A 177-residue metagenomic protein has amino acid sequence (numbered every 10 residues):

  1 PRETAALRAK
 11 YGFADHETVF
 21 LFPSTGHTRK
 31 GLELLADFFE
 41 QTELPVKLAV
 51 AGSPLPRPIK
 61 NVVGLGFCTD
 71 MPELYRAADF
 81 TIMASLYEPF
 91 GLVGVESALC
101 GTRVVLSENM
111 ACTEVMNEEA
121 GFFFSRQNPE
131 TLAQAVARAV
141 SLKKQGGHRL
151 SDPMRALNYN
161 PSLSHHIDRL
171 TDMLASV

Functional and structural regions predicted by a protein language model:
P1-F13, Q145: A short helix/loop element that forms part of the nucleotide-sugar donor recognition site in Leloir-type
A14-K30, A36-F39: Conserved donor-binding/catalytic core segment of Leloir-type glycosyltransferases
F67-C68, L74-A78: Short alpha-helical donor nucleotide-sugar binding micro-motif in glycosyltransferases
L86: Aromatic "clamp/platform" in nucleotide-sugar-dependent glycosyltransferases that forms part of the donor/acceptor
G91-G94, C112: Short glycine/serine-rich donor-binding loops of glycosyltransferases
R103-L106: Short hydrophobic beta-strand element within catalytic cores of glycosyltransferases and related nucleotide-activated
E118, F122-P129, R138-K144: Conserved acidic donor-binding segment of nucleotide-sugar-dependent glycosyltransferases
K144-A175: A charged, aromatic-enriched C-terminal amphipathic alpha-helix characteristic of glycosyltransferases across folds
